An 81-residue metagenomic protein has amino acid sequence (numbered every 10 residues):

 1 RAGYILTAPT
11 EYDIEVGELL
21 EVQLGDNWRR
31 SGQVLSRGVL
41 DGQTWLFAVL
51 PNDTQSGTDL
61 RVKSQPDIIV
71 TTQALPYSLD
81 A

Functional and structural regions predicted by a protein language model:
R1-A81: Glycine-rich, small/acidic residue-mixed loop/short-helix segments
